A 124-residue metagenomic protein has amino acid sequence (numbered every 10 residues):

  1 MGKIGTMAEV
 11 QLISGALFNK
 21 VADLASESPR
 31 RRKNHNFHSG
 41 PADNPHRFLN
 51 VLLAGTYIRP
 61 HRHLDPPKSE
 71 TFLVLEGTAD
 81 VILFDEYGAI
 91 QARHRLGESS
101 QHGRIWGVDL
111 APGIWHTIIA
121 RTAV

Functional and structural regions predicted by a protein language model:
M1-H46, A92-S100: A short, N-terminal "cap"/entry segment at the start of jelly-roll beta-barrel domains of the cupin/DSBH fold
L49-K68: Conserved short histidine dyad/triad with adjacent acidic residue
L53-Y57, A111-G113, A123: Tight coil/turn sites that cap or link beta-strands
H63, F84-E86, A120-R121: Surface loops and adjacent helix of pleckstrin homology
P67-Y87: Glycine- and acidic-residue-biased ligand/ion/polar-headgroup-sensing regions
T71, D85-T117: Short acidic-glycine-tyrosine-enriched beta hairpin
T71, T122-V124: A short hydrophobic beta-strand segment most commonly corresponding to one strand of the jelly-roll/cupin
